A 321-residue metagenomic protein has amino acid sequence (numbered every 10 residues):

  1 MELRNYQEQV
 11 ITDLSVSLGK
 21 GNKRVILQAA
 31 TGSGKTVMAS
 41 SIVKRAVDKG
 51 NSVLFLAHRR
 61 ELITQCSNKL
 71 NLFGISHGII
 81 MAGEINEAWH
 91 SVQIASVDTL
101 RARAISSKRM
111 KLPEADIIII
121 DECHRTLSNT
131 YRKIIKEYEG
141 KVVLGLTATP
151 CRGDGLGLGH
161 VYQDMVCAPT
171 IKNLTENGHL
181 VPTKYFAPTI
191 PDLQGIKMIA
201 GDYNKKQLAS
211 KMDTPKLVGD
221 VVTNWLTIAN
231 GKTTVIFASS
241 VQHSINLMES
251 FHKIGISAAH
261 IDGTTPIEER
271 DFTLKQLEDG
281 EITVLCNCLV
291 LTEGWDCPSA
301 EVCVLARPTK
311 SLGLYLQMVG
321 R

Functional and structural regions predicted by a protein language model:
M1-Q28: Conserved pre-motif I regulatory segment
K20-V43, F237, I261: Walker A/P-loop
T36-M38, R45-L72, T130, V241-Q242: Conserved Walker A/P-loop ATP-binding site and its immediately adjacent core in helicase/helicase-like ATPase domains
T64, I79-W89, I105, S244-E293: Conserved helicase ATPase core of P-loop NTP-dependent helicases/translocases
A82-I117, S128-K133: Conserved helix/coil segment N-terminal to the catalytic DExD/H
H124-Y185: Post-DEXD/H (motif II) to motif III coupling segment of the RecA-like Helicase ATP-binding lobe
M165-A238: Conserved interdomain linker/interface between the two RecA-like ATPase lobes of SF2 helicase motors
K310-R321: Conserved SF2 helicase motif VI
